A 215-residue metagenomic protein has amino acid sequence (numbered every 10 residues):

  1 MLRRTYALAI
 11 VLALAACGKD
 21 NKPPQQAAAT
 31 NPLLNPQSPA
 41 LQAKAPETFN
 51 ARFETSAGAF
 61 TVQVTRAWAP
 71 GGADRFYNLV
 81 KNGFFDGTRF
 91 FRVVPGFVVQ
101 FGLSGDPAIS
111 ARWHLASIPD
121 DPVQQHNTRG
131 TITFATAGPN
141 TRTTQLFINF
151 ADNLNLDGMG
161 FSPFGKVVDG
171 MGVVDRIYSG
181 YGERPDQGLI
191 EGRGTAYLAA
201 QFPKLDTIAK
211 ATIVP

Functional and structural regions predicted by a protein language model:
M1-A15: Sec-dependent bacterial lipoprotein signal peptides
C17-P215: Cyclophilin-like peptidyl-prolyl cis-trans isomerases
